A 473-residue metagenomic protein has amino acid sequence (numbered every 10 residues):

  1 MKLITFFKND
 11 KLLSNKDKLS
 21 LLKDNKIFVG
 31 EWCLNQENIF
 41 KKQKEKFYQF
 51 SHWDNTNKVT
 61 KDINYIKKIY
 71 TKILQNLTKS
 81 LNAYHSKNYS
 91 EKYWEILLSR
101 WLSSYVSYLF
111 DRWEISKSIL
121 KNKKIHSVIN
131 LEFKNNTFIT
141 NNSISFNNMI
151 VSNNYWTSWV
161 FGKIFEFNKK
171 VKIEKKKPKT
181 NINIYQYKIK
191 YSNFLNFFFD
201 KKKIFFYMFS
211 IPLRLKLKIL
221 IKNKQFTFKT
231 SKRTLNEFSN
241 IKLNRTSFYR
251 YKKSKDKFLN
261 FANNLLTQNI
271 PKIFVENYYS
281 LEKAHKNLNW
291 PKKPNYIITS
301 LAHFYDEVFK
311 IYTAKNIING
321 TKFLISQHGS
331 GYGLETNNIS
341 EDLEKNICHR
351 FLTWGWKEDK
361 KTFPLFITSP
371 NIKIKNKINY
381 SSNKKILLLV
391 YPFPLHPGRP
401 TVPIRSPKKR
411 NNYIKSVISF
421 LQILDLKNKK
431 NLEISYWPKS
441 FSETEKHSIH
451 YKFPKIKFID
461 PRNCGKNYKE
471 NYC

Functional and structural regions predicted by a protein language model:
M1-C473: Catalytic-core helical/loop segments in enzymes performing group transfer/polymerization on anionic/lipid-linked
